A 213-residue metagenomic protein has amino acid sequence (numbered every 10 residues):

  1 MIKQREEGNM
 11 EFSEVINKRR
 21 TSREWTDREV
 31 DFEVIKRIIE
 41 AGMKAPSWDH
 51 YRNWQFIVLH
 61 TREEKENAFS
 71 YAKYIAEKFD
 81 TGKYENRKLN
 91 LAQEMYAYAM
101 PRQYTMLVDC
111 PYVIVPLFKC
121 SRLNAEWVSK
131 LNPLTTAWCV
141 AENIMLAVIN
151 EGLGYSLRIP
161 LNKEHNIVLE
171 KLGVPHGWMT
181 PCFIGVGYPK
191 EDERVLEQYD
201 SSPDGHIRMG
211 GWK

Functional and structural regions predicted by a protein language model:
I2-D109, K213: N-terminal amphipathic, basic helical "cap/leader" segment at the start of enzyme domains
G8, E14-S22, M179-K213: C-terminal helix-cap and adjacent tail motif
T26, P101, L117, S121-W127 (+1 more regions): Helix-biased detector of long, well-ordered alpha-helical tracts
I38-M43, Y112-P116, C120-E170: Small-aliphatic-rich amphipathic alpha-helix that forms the alpha element of a beta-alpha
P46, R102-T105, M145, E170-V174: A generic local secondary-structure boundary/capping motif
I167-P181: Short, electropositive alpha-helical surface patch
